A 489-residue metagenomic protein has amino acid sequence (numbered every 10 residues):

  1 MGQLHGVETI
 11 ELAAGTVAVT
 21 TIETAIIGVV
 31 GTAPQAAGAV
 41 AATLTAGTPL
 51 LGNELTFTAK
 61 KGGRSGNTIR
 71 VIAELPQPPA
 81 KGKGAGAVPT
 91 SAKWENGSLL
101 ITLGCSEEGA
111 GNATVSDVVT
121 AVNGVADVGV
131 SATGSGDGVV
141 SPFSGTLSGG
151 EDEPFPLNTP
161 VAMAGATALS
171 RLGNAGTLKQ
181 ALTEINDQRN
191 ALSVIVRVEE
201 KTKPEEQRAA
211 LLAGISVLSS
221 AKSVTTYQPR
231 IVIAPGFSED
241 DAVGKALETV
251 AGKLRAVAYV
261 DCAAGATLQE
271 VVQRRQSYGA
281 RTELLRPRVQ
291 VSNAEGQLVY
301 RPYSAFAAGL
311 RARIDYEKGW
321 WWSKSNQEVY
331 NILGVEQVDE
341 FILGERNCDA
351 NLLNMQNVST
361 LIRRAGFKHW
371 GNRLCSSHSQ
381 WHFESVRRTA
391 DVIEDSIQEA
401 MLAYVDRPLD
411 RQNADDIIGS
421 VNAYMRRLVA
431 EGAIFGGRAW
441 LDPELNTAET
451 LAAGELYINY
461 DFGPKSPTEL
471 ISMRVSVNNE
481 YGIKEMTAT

Functional and structural regions predicted by a protein language model:
M1-T489: Surface-exposed assembly/interface segments
